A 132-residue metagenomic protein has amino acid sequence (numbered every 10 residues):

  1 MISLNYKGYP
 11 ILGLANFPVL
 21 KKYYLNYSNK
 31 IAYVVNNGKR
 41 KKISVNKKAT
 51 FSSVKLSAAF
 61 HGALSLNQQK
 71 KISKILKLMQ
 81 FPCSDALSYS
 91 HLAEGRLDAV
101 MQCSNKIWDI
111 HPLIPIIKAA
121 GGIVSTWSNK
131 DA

Functional and structural regions predicted by a protein language model:
M1-Y33: DPxDG-like acidic metal-binding loop motif
I2, K41-I43: Active-site glycine-rich loop that binds ribose-phosphate moieties when present
G8, G13-A15, G38, G62 (+2 more regions): Residue-identity detector for glycine
G8, K21, N37-R40, N129-D131: Detector for glycine-centered tight turns/loop "hinges" at secondary-structure junctions
N16, N29, G38, V45-N46 (+1 more regions): Residue-level structural signal for beta-strand termini and adjacent loop
I31-R40, L64: Short helix-loop capping/hinge motifs at secondary-structure junctions, enriched in acidic/polar residues
S44-A132: An extended, acidic
